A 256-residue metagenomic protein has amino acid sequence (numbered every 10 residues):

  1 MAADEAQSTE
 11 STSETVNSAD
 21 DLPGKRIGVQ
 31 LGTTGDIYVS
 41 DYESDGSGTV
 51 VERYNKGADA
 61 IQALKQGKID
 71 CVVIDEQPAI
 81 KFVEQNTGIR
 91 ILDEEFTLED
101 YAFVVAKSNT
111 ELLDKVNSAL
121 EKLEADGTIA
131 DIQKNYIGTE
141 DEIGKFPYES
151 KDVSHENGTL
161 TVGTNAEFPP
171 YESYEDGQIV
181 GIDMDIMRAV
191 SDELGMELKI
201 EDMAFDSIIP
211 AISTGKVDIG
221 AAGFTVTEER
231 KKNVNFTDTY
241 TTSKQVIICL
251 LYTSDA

Functional and structural regions predicted by a protein language model:
M1-S18, D141-T159: Short, low-complexity disordered leader/linker segments with a strong preference for bacterial N-terminal type II
D4, S11-S13, R26, L31-T34 (+4 more regions): Extended ligand-binding regions for polar small-molecule ligands
A6-S8, V50-R53, K115, D126 (+3 more regions): Extracytoplasmic small-molecule ligand-binding "clamshell" domains of the periplasmic binding protein/Venus flytrap
E10, E76, I80-N117, E140-V153 (+2 more regions): Periplasmic-binding protein-like
Q30-T34, K56-G57, V73-I80, T164-F168 (+4 more regions): Beta->alpha turn/N-cap motifs
T34-V51, T87, I91-E95, L120-N157: Ligand-binding clefts/hinges and TM-proximal coupling segments of bilobed small-molecule sensing domains
I37-Y42, K65-Q66, D70-T97, S207-P210 (+1 more regions): A ligand-binding cleft/hinge motif common to bilobed small-molecule-binding domains
Y252-A256: Conserved small/polar residues in nucleotide/adenosyl-binding loops
